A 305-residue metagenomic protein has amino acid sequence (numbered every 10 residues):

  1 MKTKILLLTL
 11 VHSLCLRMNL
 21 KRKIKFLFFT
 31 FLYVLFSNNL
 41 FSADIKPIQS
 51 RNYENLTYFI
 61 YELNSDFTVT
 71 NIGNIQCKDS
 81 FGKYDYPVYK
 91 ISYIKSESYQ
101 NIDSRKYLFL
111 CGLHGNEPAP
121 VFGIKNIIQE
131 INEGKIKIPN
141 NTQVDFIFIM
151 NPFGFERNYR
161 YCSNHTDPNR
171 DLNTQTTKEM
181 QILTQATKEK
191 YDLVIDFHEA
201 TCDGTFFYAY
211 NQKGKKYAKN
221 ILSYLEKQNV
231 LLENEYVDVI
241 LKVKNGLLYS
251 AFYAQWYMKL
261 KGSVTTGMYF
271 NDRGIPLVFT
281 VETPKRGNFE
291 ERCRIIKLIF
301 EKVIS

Functional and structural regions predicted by a protein language model:
K2-S42: Classical Sec-dependent N-terminal signal peptides that target proteins to the secretory pathway
F41-Y89: Short glycine- and acidic-rich boundary segments immediately preceding or forming the N-terminal edge of structured
Q76-K78, K83, S98-Q100, I221-K227: Exposed regions on extracellular, virion, or secretory-pathway luminal proteins
D85-S92, L277-F279: Short beta-strand micro-motifs in enzyme catalytic cores
V88-D103: Short beta-strand-to-loop junctions in surface cap/lid or active-site-entrance loops
Y99-N101, G134-P139, K297-E301: Short, charge-rich binding segments
S104-L108, L113, P118-K259, N271-D272 (+1 more regions): Active-site/substrate-binding loop(s) of hydrolase catalytic cores
S250-S305: Active-site-adjacent mobile loop/cap segments within catalytic or ligand-binding domains
